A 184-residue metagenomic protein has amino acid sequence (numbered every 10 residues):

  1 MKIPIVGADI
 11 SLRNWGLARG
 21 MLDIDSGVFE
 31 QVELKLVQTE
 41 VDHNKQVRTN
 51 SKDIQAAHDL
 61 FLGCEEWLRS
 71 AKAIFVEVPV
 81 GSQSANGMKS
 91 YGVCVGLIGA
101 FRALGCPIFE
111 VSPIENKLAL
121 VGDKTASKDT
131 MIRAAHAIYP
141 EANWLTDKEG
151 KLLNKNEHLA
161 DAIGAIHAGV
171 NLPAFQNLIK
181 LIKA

Functional and structural regions predicted by a protein language model:
M1-A184: Phosphate- and other anionic-substrate recognition elements at nucleic-acid/protein interfaces
